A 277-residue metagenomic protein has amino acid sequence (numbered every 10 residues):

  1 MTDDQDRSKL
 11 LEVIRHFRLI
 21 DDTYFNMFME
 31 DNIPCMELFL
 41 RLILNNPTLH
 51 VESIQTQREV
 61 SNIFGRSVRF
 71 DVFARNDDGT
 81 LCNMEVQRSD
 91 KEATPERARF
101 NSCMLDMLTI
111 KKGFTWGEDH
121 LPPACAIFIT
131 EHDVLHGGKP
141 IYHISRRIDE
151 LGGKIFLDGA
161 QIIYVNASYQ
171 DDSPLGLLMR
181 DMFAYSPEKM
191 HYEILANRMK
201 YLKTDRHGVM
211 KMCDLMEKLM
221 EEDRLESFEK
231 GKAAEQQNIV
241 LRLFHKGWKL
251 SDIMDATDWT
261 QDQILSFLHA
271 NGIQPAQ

Functional and structural regions predicted by a protein language model:
M1-D158, D171, E226, Q277: Accessory alpha/beta interaction modules
T2-F17, R75-D78, C82-Q87, L175-Q277: Short, charged alpha-helical interaction segments and adjacent helix-coil junctions
M27-E30, N166-Y169, M182, S186 (+1 more regions): Generic amphipathic alpha-helical segments used as scaffolds and interaction surfaces in large, multi-domain proteins
F128-E131, N166-A167, K203: Pocket-edge structural micro-motifs
D149-D158, I163, S168, L178 (+1 more regions): Low-complexity, glycine/alanine/valine/leucine- and proline-rich hydrophobic stretches
